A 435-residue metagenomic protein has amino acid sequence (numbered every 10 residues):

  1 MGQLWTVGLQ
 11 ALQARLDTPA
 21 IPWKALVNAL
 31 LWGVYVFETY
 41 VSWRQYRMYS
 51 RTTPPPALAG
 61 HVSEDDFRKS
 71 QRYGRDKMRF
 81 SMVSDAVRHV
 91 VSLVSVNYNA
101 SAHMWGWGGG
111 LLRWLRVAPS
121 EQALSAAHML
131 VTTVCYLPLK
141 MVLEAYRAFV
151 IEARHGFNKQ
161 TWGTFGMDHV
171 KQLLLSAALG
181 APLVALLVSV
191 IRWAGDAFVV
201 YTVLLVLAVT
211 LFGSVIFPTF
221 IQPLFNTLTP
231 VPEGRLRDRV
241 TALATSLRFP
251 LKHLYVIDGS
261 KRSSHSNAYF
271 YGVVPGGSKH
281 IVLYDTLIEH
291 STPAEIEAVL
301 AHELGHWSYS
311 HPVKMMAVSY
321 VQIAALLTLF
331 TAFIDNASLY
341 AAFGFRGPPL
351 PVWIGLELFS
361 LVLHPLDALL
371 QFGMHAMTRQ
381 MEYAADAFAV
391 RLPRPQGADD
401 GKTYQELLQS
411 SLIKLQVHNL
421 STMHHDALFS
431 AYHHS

Functional and structural regions predicted by a protein language model:
G2-P351, H364-S435: Polar-ligand-bearing catalytic/cofactor-coordination segments of membrane-embedded or membrane-tethered inner-membrane
